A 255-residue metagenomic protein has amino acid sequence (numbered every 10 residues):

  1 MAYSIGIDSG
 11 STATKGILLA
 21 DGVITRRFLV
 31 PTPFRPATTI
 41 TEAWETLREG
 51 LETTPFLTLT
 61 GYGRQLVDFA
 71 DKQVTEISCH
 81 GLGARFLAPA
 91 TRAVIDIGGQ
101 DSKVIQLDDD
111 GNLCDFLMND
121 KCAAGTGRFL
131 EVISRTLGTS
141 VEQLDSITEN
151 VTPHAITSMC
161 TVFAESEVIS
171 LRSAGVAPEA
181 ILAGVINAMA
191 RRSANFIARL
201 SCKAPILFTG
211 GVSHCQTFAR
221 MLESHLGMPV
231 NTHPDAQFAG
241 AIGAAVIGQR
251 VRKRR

Functional and structural regions predicted by a protein language model:
M1, G63-N112, G243-R250: Conserved phosphate-binding catalytic cores of ATP/NTP-utilizing and phosphoryl-transfer enzymes
M1-C79, H214, E223-S224, M228-H233 (+1 more regions): N-terminal glycine/serine-rich phosphate-binding loop of ATP-dependent small-molecule kinases, especially carbohydrate
P31, K72-G81, I95-G99, L117-G125 (+3 more regions): Active-site nucleophile and cofactor-binding loops and adjacent substrate-binding regions of central metabolic enzymes
G63, I197, C202-H225, A236-G240: Glycine-rich phosphate-binding loops at beta-strand->alpha-helix junctions
N112-I156, C160: Glycine-rich phosphate-binding loop plus the immediately following alpha-helix
G127-L130, H233-R255: Glycine-rich phosphate-binding/hydrolytic loop that grips phosphoryl groups
A164-A198, Q237: Adenine-nucleotide phosphate-binding core of ATP-dependent small-molecule kinases
